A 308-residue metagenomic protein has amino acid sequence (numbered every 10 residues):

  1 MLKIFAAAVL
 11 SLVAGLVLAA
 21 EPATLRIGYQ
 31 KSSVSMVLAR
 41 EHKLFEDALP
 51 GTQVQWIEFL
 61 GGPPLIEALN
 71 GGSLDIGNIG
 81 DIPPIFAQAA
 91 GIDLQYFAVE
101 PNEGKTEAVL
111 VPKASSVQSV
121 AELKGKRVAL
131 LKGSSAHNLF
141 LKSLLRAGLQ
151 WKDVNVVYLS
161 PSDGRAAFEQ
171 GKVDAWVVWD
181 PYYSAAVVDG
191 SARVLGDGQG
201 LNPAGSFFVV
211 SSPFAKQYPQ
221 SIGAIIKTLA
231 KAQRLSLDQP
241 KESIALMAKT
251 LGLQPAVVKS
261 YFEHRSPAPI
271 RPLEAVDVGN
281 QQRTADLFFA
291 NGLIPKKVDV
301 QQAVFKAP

Functional and structural regions predicted by a protein language model:
M1-A6: Bacterial N-terminal signal peptides that target proteins for export
A14-L16: N-terminal signal peptide c-region/cleavage motif recognized by signal peptidases
E21-Q150, V156-Y158, D174-V178, V194 (+1 more regions): Short, glycine-/small- and polar/acidic-enriched structural segments that line small-molecule recognition paths
L25, G125-L130, V173, P213 (+2 more regions): Second-shell loop/turn segments in exported
H42, I66, N70, D81-P84 (+12 more regions): Extracytoplasmic/secreted envelope proteins and their assembly/folding machinery, especially bacterial periplasmic
I82, D153-K249: Pocket-lining segment of extracytoplasmic ligand-binding domains
K216-L293: Secondary-structure end/capping motifs
D286-P308: Conserved C-terminal helix/tail region of periplasmic/extracytoplasmic solute-binding proteins
